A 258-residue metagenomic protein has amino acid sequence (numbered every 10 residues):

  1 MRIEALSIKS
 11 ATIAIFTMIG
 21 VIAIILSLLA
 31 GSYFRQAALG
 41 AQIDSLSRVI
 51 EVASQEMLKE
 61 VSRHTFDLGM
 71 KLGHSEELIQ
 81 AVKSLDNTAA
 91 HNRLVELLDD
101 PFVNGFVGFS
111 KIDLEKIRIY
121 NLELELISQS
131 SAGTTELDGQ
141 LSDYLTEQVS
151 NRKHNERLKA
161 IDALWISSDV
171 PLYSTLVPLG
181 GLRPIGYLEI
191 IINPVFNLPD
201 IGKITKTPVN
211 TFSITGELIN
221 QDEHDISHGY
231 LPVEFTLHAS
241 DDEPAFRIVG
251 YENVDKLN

Functional and structural regions predicted by a protein language model:
A5, D169-P171, G229: Beta-strand residues that line the small-molecule/cofactor-binding core of sensory signal-transduction domains
L6-I15, I19-A89, T207: Juxtamembrane extracytoplasmic/periplasmic/luminal helical "stalk" adjacent to the first N-terminal
D86-N104, K111-L114, E125-W165, I191-A239: Extracytoplasmic/periplasmic sensor domains and loops in membrane signaling proteins
K116-I119, T175: Soluble periplasmic/extracytoplasmic beta-strand elements of cell-envelope proteins
S128-A132, D169-K203, P244-L257: Conserved beta-strands of PAS-like sensory domains
